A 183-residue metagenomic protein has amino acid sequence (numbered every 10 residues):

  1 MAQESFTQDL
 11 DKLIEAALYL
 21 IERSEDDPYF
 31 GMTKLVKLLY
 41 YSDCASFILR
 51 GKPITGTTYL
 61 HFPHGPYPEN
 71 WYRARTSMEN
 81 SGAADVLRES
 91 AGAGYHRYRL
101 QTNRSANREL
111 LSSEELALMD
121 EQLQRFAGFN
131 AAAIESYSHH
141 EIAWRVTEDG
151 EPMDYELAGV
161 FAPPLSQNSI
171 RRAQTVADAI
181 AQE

Functional and structural regions predicted by a protein language model:
M1-E183: Domain-edge interaction signal
